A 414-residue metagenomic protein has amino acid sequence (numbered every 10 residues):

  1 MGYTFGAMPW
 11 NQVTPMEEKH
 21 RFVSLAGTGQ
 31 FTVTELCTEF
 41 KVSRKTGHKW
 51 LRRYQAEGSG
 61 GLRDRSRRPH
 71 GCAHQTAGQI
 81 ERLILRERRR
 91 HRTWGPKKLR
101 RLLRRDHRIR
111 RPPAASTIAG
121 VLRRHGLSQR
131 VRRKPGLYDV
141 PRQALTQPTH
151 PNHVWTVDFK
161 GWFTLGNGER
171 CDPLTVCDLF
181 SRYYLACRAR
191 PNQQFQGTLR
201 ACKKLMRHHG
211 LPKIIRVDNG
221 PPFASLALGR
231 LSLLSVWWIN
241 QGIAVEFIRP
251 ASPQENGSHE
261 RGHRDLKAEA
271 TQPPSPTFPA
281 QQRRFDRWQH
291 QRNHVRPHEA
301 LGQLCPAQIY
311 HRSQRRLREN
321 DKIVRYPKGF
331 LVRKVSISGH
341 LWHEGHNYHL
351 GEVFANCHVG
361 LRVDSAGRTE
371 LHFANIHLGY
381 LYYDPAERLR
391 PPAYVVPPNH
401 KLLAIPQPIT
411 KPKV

Functional and structural regions predicted by a protein language model:
M1-W10, V33-R89: Short, basic alpha-helical/linker "hinge" immediately adjacent to a nucleic-acid-recognition surface
T14-F31, E81-R90: Short, amphipathic alpha-helical "recognition" segments used to contact nucleic acids or chromatin
F22, L36, G47-W50, G58 (+13 more regions): Mobile genetic element proteins and their domesticated derivatives, centered on retroelements and DNA transposons
G60-V154, W162, S232, A307-L317: Basic, flexible linker segments flanking DNA-binding modules in nucleic acid-interacting mobile-element proteins
S116, G120-Y183, P191, F195-K204 (+4 more regions): Mobile-element integrase/transposase regions, centering on the N-terminal DNA-binding/Zn-coordinating module
C202-A227, R249-A251, N256, C305-P306: Acidic/histidine-rich, metal-coordinating catalytic segments
L233-R318, G360, D364-S365: Charged alpha-helix within mobile-element recombinases
Q289-V414: C-terminal, beta-rich DNA-binding module of retroviral/retroelements integrases
